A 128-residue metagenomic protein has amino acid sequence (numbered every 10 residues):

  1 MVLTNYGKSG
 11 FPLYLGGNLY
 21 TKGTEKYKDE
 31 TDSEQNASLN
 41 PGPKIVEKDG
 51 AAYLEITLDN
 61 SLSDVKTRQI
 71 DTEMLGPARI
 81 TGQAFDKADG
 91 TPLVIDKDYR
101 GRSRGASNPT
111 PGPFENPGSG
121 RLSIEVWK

Functional and structural regions predicted by a protein language model:
M1-K128: Surface beta-loop-beta hairpin patches that serve as ligand-binding interfaces in beta-rich domains
